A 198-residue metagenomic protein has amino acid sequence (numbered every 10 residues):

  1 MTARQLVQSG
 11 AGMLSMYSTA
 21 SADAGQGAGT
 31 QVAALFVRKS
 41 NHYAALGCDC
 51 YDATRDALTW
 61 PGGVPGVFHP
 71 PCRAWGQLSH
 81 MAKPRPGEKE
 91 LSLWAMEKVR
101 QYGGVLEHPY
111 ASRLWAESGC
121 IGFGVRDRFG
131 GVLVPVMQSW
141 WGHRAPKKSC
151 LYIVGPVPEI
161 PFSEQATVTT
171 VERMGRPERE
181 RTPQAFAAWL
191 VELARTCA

Functional and structural regions predicted by a protein language model:
T2-A198: Class I S-adenosyl-L-methionine
